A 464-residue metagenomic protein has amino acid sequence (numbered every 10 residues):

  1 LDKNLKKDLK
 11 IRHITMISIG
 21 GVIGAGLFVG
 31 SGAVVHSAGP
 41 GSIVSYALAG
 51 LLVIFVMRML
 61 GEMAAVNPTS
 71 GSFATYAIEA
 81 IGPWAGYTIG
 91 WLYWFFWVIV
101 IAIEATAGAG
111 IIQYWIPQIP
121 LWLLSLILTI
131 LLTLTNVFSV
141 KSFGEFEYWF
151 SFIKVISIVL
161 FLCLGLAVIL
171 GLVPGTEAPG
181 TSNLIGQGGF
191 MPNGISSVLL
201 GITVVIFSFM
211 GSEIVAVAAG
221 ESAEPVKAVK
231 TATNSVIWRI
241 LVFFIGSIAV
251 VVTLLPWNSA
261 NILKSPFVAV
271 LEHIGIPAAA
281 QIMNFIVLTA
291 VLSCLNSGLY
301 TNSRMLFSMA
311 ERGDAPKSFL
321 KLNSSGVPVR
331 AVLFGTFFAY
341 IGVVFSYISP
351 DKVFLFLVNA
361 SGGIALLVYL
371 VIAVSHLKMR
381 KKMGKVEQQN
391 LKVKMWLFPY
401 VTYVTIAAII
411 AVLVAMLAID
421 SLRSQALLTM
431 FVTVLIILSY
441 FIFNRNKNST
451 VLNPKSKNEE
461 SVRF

Functional and structural regions predicted by a protein language model:
L1-D2, A74-I78, W84, A105-S125 (+5 more regions): Helix-loop-helix connectors at the membrane interface of multi-pass transporters/channels
L1-G32, H36-G41, I54-R58, N67-S70 (+3 more regions): Membrane-interface "cap" regions at the ends of multi-pass membrane proteins
K3-L5, S42-I43, P117-P120, S151-F285: Helix-loop-helix junctions that connect adjacent transmembrane segments in multi-pass membrane transporters
L5-K6, I19, V29-L124, L128 (+3 more regions): Extracellular loop-to-transmembrane helix junctions
T69, L92-A105, F209-S222, P277-K317 (+3 more regions): Membrane-helix boundary/coupling elements in multi-pass transport proteins
T75-Y76, G82, Y114, A232-N296 (+1 more regions): TM-loop-TM module centered on a large, flexible mid-protein loop between adjacent transmembrane helices in multi-pass
W122-P179, T233-W238, V358-V371, V401 (+1 more regions): Membrane-interface loop-to-helix entry segments
W149-F150, S318-V329, L366-S421, N453-F464: C-terminal membrane-solvent junction of multi-pass transporters and transport-like membrane proteins
